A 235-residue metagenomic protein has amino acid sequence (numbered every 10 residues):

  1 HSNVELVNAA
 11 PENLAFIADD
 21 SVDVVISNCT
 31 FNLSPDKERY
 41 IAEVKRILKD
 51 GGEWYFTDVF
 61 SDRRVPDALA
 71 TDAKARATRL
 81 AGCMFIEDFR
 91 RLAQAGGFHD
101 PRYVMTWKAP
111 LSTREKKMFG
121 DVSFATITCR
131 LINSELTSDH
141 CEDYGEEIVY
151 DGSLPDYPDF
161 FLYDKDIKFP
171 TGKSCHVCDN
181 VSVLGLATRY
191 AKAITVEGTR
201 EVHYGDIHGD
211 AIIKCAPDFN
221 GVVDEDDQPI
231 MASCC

Functional and structural regions predicted by a protein language model:
H1-E12: Conserved SAM-binding strand-loop segment of SAM-dependent methyltransferases
E12-V25: A short acidic, Gly/Pro-enriched loop at the edge of an enzyme's catalytic core that lines a small-molecule cofactor
C29, E43-V44, A93: Class I S-adenosylmethionine-dependent transferase superfamily signal
N32-L33: A short His-aromatic
E38-E53: A short glycine-rich, Lys/Arg-flanked "PGG" loop and its adjoining helix->strand segment in the class I
F60-L80: Short, glycine-/aromatic-enriched active-site segment of Class I SAM-dependent methyltransferases
A81-Y103: Short alpha-helix
G96, R102-W107, T113-C235: C-terminal lobe and adjacent flexible extensions of AdoMet/dcAdoMet transferase-like proteins
